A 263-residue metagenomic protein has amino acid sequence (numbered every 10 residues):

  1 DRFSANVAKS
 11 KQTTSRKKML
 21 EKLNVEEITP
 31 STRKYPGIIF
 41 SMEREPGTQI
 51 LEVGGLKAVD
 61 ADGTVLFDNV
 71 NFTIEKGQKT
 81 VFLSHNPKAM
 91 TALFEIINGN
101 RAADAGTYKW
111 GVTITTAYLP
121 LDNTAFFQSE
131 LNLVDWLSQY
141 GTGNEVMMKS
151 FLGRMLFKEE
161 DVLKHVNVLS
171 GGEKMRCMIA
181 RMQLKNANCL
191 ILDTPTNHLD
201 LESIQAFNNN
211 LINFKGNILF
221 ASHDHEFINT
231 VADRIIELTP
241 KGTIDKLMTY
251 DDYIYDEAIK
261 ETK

Functional and structural regions predicted by a protein language model:
D1-D68: Flexible nucleotide-interacting loop at or near the entrance of a catalytic core
F40-K263: ABC ATP-binding cassette signature C-motif
